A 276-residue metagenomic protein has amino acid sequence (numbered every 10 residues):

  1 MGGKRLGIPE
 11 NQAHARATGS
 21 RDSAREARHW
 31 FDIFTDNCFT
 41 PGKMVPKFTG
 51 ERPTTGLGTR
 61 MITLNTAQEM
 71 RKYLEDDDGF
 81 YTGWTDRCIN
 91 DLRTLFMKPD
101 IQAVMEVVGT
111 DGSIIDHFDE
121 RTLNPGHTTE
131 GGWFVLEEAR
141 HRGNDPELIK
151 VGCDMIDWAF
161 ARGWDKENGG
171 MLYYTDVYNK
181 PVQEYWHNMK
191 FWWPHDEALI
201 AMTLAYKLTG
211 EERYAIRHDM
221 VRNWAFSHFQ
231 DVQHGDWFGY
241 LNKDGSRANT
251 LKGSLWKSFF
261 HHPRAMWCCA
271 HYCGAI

Functional and structural regions predicted by a protein language model:
M1-I276: Glycan-recognition and catalytic cores of secretory/periplasmic carbohydrate-active enzymes
